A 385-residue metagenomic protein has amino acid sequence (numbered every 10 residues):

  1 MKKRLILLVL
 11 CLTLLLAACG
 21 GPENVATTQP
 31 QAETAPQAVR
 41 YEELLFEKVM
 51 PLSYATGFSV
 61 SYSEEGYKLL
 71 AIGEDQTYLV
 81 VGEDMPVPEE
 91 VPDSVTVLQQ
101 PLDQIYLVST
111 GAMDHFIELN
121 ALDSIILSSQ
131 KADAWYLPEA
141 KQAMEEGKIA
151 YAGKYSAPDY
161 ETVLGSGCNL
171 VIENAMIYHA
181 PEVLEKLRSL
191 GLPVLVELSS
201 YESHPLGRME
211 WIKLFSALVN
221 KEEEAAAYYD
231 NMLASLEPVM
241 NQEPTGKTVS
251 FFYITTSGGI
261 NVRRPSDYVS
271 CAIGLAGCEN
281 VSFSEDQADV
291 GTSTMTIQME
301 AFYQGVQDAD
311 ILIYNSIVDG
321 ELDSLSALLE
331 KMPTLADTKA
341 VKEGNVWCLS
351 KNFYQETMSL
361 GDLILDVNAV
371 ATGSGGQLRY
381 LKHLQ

Functional and structural regions predicted by a protein language model:
M1-L10: Positively charged n-region of N-terminal signal peptides that target proteins for export
L14-A18: C-terminal motif of bacterial Sec signal peptides marking the signal peptidase cleavage site
G20-M113, E224-F252, G375-Q385: Bacterial Sec-exported substrate-binding components of ABC uptake systems
K68-E74, Y78-L164, L170-M176: A short, structured surface patch at a secondary-structure boundary
Q99, G153-P158, N174-P181, E202-M209 (+7 more regions): Soluble non-cytosolic domains of exported or imported proteins
D103, T110-L119, S128-E139, H179-E182 (+2 more regions): Extracytoplasmic ligand-binding site segments that recognize negatively charged/polar headgroups
E202-N231, I311-Q385: Structured C-terminal subdomain patch of bacterial secreted/periplasmic proteins
A234-S235, V239-D323: Flexible, glycine-rich surface segments
